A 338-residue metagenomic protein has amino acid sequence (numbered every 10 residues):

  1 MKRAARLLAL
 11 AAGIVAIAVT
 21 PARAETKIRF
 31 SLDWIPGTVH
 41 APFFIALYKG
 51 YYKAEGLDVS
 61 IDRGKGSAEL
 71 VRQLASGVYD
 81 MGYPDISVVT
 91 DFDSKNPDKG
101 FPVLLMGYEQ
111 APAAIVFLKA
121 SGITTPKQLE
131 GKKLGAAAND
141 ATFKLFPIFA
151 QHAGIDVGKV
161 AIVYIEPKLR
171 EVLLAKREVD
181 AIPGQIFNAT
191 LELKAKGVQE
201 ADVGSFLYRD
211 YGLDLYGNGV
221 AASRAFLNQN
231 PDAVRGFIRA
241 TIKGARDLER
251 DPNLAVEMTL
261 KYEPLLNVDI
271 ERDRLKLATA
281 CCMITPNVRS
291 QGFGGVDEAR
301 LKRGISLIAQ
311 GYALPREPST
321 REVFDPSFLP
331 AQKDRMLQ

Functional and structural regions predicted by a protein language model:
M1-A9: Bacterial N-terminal signal peptides that target proteins for export
L8-A18: Bacterial N-terminal signal peptides
A24-K176, D180-F187, F206-Y208, D214: Short, glycine-/small- and polar/acidic-enriched structural segments that line small-molecule recognition paths
S87-V88, L169-V172, E178-N267: Pocket-lining segment of extracytoplasmic ligand-binding domains
V103, I162, L248, P252-M258 (+1 more regions): Surface-exposed patches in mature extracellular/periplasmic domains of secreted proteins
V157-V160, E200-V203, L265-L277, L314-E322: Short, surface-exposed acidic
Q229-G311: Secondary-structure end/capping motifs
L301-Q338: Conserved C-terminal helix/tail region of periplasmic/extracytoplasmic solute-binding proteins
